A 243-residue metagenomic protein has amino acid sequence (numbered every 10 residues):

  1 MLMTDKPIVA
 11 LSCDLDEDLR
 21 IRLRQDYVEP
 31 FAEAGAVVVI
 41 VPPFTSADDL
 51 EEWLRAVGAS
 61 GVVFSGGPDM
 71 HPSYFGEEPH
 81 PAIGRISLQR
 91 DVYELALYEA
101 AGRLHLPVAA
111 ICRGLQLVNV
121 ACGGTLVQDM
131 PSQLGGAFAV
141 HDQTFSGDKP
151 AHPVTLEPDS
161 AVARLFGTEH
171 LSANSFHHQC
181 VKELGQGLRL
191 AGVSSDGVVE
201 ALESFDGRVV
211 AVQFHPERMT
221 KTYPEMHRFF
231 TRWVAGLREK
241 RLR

Functional and structural regions predicted by a protein language model:
M1-A109, N119-V120, G124-V127, P131-F166 (+6 more regions): N-terminal beta1-alpha1 cap of cysteine-dependent amidohydrolase-like domains
C112: Conserved G/P- and acidic residue-centered "switch" motifs that form tight phosphate/ATP-binding loops in soluble
L115-L117: Hydrophobic, aromatic-enriched interface-forming segments
